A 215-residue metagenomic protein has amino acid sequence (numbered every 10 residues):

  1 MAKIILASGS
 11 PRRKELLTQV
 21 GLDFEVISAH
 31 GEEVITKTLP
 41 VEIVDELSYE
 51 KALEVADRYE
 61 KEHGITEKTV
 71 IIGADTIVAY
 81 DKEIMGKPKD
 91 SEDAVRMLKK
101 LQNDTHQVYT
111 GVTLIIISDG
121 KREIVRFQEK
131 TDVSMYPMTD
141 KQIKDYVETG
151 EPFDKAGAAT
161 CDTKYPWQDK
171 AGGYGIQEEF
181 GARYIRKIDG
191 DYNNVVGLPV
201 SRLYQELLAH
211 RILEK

Functional and structural regions predicted by a protein language model:
A2-I4, L39-K215: Anionic-ligand binding patches
A2-L22: N-terminal beta1-alpha1 ligand-phosphate binding loop
G9, A29, I117: Cofactor-binding loop segments of dinucleotide-utilizing enzymes, especially the Rossmann-like FAD- and NAD(P)+-binding
G21-T38, E123-K130: Short glycine-rich, Thr/Ser-proximal phosphate-binding strand/loop in the N-terminal lobe of ATP-dependent enzymes
